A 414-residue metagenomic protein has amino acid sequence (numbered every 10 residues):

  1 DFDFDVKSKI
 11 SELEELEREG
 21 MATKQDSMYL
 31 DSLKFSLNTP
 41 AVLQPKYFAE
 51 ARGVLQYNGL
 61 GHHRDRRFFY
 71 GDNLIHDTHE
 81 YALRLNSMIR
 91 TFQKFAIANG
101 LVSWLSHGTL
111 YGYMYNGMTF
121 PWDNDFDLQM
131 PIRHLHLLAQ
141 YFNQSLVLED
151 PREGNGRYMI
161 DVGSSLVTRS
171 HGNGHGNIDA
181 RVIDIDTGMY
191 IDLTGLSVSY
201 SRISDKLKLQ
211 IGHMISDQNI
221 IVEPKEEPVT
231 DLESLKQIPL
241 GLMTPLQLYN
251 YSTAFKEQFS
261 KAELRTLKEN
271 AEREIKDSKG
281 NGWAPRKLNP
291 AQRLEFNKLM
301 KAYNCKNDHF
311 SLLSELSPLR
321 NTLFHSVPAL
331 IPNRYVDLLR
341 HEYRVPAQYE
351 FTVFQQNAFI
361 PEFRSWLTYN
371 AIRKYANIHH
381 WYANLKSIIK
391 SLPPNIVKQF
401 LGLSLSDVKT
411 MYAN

Functional and structural regions predicted by a protein language model:
D1-N99, T119, H136, L148 (+1 more regions): The feature captures the alpha-helical scaffold/lid subdomain characteristic of nucleotidyltransferase
Q93-N124: Active-site nucleotide-donor binding segment shared across nucleotidyl transfer reactions
S103-S106, D127-P131, D192, L330: Structural recognition of the beta-strand scaffold that forms the well-ordered cores of secreted hydrolase catalytic
G117-A139, S326: Catalytic metal-binding acidic patch
L138-L146: Short amphipathic alpha-helices in soluble, non-transmembrane regions that often serve as interface/regulatory elements
